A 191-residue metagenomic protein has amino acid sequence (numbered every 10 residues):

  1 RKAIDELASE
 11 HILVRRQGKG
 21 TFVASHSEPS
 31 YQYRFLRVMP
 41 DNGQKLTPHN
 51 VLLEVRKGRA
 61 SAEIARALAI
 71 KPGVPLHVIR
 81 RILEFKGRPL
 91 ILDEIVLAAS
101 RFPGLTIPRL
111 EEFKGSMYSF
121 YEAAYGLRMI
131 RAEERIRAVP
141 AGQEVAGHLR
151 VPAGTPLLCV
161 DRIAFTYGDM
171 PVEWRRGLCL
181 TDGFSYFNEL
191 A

Functional and structural regions predicted by a protein language model:
K2-L76, F102-F113, M117-I130, S185-A191: HTH-adjacent hinge/linker in prokaryotic transcriptional regulators
R59, E84-F85, L97-F102: Short, catalytically relevant binding-site loops at active-site mouths
I70-P72, R88, A99-P103, I107-A191: C-terminal regulatory/effector modules of DNA-binding transcriptional regulators
V78-I79, V160: Short loop/turn microsegments at loop-to-beta-strand junctions
I79, P89-I95, C179: A short glycine-rich, His/Asp/Glu-containing loop-to-beta-strand
I82-L83, A164: Hydrophobic beta-strand positions
